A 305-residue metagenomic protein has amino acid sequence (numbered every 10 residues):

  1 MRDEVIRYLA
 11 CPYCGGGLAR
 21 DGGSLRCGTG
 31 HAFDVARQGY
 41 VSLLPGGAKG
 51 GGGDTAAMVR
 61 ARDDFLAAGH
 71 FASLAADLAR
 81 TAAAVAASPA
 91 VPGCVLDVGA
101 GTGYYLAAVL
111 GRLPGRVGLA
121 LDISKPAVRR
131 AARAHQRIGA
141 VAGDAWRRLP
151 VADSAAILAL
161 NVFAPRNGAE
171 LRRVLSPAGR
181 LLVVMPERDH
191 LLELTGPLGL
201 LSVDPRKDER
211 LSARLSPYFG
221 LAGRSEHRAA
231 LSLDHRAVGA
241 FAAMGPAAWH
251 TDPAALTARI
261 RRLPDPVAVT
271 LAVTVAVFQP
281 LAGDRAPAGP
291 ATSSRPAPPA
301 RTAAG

Functional and structural regions predicted by a protein language model:
M1-G52: N-terminal auxiliary segments of SAM/dcSAM-dependent transferases
I6-R7, S225-G305: Conserved Class I S-adenosyl-L-methionine
G51-D77: Class I SAM-dependent methyltransferase Rossmann-like catalytic core, especially the SAM/SAH-binding loop
C94-D97, G101-R148: Class I SAM-dependent methyltransferase SAM/SAH-binding core
R147-L158: A short acidic, Gly/Pro-enriched loop at the edge of an enzyme's catalytic core that lines a small-molecule cofactor
G168-L182: A short glycine-rich, Lys/Arg-flanked "PGG" loop and its adjoining helix->strand segment in the class I
R180-S212: Conserved class I S-adenosyl-L-methionine
D204-Y218, G245-P253: Short alpha-helix
